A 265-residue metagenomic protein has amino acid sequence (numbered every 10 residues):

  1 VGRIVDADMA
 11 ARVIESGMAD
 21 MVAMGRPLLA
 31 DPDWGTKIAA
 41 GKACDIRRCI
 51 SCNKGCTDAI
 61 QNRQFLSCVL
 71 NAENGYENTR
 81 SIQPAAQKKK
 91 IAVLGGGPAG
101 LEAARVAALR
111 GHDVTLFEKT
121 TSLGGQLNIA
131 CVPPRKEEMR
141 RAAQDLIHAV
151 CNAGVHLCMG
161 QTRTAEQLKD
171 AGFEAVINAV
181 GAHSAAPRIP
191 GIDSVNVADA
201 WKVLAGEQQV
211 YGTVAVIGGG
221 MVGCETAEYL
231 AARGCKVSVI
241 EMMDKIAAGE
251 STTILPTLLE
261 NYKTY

Functional and structural regions predicted by a protein language model:
V1-L94, P98-V114, S122, S194 (+1 more regions): Flavin-dependent oxidoreductase catalytic cores
R12-V13, K37, A149, Q167 (+2 more regions): Well-formed, non-transmembrane alpha-helical positions, independent of function
I14, K89-L116, L123, C158-G172 (+4 more regions): Rossmann-like dinucleotide/flavin-binding elements
G17, A39-K42, V132-K136, V176 (+2 more regions): Short, hinge-like loop/turn segments at secondary-structure boundaries
T57-L66, N178-R188: Proline-centered turn/helix-capping motifs that create local helix->coil transitions or kinks
G125-F173, E250-Y265: N-terminal Rossmann-like dinucleotide/flavin-binding domain of flavoprotein oxidoreductases that bind FAD/FMN
